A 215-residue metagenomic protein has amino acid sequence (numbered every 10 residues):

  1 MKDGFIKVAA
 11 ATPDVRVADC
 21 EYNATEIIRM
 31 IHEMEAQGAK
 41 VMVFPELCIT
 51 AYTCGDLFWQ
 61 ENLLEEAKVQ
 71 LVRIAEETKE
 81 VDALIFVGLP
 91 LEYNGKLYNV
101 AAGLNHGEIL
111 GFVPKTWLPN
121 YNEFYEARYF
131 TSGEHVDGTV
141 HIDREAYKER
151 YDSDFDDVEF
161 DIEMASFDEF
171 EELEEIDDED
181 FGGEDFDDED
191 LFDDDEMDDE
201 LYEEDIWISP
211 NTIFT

Functional and structural regions predicted by a protein language model:
M1-A165, E169-E174, E203-T215: Enzyme catalytic cores with a strong preference for nitrogen-chemistry domains
F160, M164-Y202: Long, acidic low-complexity intrinsically disordered regions
